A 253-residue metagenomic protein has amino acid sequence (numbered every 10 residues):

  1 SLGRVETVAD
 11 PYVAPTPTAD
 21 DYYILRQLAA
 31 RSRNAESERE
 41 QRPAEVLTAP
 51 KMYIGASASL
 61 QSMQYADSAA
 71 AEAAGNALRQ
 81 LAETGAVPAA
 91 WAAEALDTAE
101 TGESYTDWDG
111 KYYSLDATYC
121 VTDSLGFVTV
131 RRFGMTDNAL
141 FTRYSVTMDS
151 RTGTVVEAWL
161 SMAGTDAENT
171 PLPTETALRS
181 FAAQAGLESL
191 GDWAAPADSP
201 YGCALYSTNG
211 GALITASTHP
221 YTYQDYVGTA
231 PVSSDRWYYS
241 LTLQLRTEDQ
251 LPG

Functional and structural regions predicted by a protein language model:
S1-G253: Long, terminal "pre-/pro-" and other extracytoplasmic accessory regions that lie outside the mature folded/catalytic
